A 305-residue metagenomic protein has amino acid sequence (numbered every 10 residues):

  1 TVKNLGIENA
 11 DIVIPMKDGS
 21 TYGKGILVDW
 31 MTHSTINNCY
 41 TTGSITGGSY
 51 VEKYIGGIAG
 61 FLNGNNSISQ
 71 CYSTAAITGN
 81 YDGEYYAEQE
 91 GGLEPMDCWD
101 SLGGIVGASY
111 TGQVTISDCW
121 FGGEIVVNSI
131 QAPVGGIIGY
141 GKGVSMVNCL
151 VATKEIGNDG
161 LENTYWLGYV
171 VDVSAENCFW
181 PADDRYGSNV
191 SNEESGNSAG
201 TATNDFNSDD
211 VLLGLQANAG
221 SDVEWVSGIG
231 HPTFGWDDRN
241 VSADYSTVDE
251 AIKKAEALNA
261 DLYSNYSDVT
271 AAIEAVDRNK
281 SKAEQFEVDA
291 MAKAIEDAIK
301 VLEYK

Functional and structural regions predicted by a protein language model:
T1-A243, T247: Predominantly extracellular beta-rich ligand-binding scaffolds that present long acidic/polar faces for carbohydrate
R239-K305: Beta-rich interaction/scaffold domains
